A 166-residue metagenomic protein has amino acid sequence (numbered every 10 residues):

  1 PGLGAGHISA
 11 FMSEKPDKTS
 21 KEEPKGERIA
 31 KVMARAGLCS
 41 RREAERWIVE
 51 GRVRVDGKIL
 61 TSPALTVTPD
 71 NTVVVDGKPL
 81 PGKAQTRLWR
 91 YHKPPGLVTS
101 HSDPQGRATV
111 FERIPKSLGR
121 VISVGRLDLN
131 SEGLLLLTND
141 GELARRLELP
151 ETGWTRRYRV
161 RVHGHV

Functional and structural regions predicted by a protein language model:
P1-F11: N-terminal amphipathic/basic-hydrophobic helices that include classical n-h-c signal peptides and signal-anchor
S13-V166: Basic, flexible Lys/Arg- and Gly-enriched helix-loop patches that mediate nucleic-acid binding at interfaces with rRNA
